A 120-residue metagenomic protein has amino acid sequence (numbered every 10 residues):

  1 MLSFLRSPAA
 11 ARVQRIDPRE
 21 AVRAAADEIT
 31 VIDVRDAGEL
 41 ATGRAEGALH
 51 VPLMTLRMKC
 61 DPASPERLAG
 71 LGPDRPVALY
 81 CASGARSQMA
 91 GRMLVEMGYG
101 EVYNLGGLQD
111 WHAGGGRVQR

Functional and structural regions predicted by a protein language model:
M1-I29, A37-P76, A85-R120: Rhodanese-like catalytic fold shared by cysteine-dependent sulfurtransferases and DSP/PTP-type phosphatases
Y80: Short, surface-exposed ligand- or partner-binding patches at beta-edge/loop junctions that are enriched in aromatics
